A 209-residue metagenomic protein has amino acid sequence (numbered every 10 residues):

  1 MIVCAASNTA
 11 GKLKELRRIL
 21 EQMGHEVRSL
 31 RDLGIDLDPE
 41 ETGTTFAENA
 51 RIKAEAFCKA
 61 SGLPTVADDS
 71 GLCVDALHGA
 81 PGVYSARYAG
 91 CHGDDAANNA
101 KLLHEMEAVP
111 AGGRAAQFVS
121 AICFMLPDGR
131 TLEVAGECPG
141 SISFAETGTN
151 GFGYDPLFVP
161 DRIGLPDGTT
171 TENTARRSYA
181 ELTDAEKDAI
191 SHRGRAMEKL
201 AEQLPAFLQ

Functional and structural regions predicted by a protein language model:
M1-C4, N8-S29, L33-Q209: Anionic-ligand binding patches
